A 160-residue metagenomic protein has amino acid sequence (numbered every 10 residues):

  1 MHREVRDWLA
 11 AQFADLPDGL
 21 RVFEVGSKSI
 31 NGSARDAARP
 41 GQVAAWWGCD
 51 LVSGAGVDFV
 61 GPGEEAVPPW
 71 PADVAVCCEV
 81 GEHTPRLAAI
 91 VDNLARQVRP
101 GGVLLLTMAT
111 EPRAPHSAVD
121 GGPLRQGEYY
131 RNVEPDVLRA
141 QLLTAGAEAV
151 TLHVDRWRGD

Functional and structural regions predicted by a protein language model:
M1-V74, A88, L124-R131, P135-L138 (+1 more regions): Conserved N-terminal segment of class I S-adenosyl-L-methionine
E24, C77, L106: Redox-cofactor binding/interface segments in oxidoreductases and associated redox assembly factors
I30, V80, A109: Flexible loop residues that form catalytic and substrate-binding hotspots at small-molecule/glycan-binding clefts
E65, E82, R113: Active-site micro-motifs of SAM-dependent methyltransferase domains
V74-V80: A short beta-strand submotif of the Rossmann-like class I SAM-dependent methyltransferase core that lines
P85-D160: S-adenosyl-L-methionine-dependent methyltransferase catalytic module, highlighting the catalytic core
